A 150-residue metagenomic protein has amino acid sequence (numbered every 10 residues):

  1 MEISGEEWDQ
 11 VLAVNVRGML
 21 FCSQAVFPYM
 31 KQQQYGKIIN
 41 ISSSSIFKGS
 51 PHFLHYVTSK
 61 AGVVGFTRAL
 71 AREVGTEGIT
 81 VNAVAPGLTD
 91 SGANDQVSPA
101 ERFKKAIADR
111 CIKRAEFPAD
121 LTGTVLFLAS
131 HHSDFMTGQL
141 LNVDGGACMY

Functional and structural regions predicted by a protein language model:
I3, G49-V57, A69: Active-site loop-to-helix junction immediately N-terminal to the catalytic Tyr of the SDR YXXXK motif in Rossmann-fold
S4-D9, N94, A106: Substrate-binding pocket helix/loop in short-chain dehydrogenase/reductase
S23, S59, T67: Active-site helix of classical SDR
P28, R72-T76, D134: Alpha-helical segment proximal to the catalytic Tyr-Lys
S43: Residue(s) in the substrate-gating loop at a strand-loop-helix junction that position the organic substrate next
K48, V125-L126, T137-Y150: Short C-terminal tail/terminal secondary-structure segment of NAD(P)H-dependent dehydrogenase/reductase domains
R110-L121, H132: A conserved structural motif in NAD(P)-dependent oxidoreductases
